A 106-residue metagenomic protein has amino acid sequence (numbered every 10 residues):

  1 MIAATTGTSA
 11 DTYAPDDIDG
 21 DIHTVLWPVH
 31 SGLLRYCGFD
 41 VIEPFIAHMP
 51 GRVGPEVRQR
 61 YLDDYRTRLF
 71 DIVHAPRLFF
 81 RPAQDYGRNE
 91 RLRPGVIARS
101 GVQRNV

Functional and structural regions predicted by a protein language model:
T6-A10: Short glycine-rich His-centered loop
D11-V106: Glycine-rich phosphate/pyrophosphate-binding loop and the adjoining helix
